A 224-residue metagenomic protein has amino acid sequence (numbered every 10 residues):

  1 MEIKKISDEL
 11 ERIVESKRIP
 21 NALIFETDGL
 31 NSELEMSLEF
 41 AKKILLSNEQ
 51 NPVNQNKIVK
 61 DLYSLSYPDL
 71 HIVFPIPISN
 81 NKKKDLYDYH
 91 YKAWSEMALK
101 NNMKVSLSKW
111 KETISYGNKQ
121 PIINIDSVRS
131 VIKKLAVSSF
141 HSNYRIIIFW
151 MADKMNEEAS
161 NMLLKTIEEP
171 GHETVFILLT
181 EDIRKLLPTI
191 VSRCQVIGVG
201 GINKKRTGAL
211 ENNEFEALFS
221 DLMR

Functional and structural regions predicted by a protein language model:
M1-S64, H172-R224: Charged, glycine-rich active-site and insertion segments that engage polyanionic ligands
P68-Y144: Conserved P-loop NTPase mechanochemical-coupling segment
Y89-A93, T166, P170-G171, V196: A short alpha->loop->secondary-structure connector
I125, E157-E158, H172, P188: Conserved D-loop-proximal element of ABC-family nucleotide-binding domains
L135, M151-M155, I183: Conserved Walker B
A136, N161-V175: Conserved catalytic/switch belt of AAA+ P-loop NTPases
F140-R145, F149-A159: Extended alpha-helical scaffolds
I146-W150, L163, T174-T180: Structural recognition of the conserved hydrophobic beta-strand(s) that form the central parallel beta-sheet of P-loop
